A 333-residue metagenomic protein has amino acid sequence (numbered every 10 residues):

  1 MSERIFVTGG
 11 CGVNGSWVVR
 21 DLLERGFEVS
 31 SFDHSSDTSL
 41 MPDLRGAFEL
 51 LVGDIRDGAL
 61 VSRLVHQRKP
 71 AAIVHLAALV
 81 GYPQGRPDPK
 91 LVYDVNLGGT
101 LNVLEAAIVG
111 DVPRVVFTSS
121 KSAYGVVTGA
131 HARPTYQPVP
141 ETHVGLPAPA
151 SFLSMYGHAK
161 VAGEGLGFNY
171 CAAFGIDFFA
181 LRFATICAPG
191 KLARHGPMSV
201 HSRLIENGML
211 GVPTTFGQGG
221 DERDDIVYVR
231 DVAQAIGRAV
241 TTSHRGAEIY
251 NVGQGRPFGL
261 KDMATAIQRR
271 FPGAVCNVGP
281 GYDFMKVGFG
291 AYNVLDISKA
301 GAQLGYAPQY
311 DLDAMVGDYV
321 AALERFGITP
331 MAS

Functional and structural regions predicted by a protein language model:
I5-R25: N-terminal Rossmann NAD(P)H-binding glycine-rich loop of SDR-like oxidoreductase domains
C11, G129-P138, F168-R223, V229-Q234 (+1 more regions): NAD(P)-dependent short-chain dehydrogenase/reductase
R45-R56: Rossmann-fold cofactor-recognition segment
I55-V95: NAD(P)H-binding glycine-rich loop region in Rossmannoid oxidoreductase-like domains and their noncatalytic homologs
A71, K90, D94-L101, V109 (+2 more regions): Conserved internal alpha-helix in NAD(P)-dependent oxidoreductase domains
L101-M155: Conserved Rossmann-fold NAD(P)-dependent oxidoreductase catalytic core, especially the SDR/UDP-sugar
T142, P149-F179: Active-site Tyr-X1-5-Lys
V212, F216-S333: C-terminal substrate-binding subdomain of Rossmann-fold SDR/epimerase-dehydratase oxidoreductases
